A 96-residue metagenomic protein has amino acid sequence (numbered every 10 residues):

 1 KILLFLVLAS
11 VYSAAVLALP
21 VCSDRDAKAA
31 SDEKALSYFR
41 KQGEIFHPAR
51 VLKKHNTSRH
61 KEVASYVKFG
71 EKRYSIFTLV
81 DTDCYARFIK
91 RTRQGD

Functional and structural regions predicted by a protein language model:
K1-L6: Sec-dependent signal peptide recognition, specifically the positively charged N-region followed immediately by
Y12-A15: N-terminal signal peptide c-region/cleavage motif recognized by signal peptidases
L17-A18, L79: Disulfide-bonded cysteine motifs in exported proteins
L19-L52: Short, non-transmembrane alpha-helical segments in secretory-pathway proteins
L36-S37, K68-G70, D96: A general structural signal for short secondary-structure boundary/capping elements
R50-F88: Exposed beta-strand-loop-beta-strand "reactive/processing" segments of non-cytosolic proteins
K90-D96: Short, solvent-exposed aromatic-acidic interface loops
